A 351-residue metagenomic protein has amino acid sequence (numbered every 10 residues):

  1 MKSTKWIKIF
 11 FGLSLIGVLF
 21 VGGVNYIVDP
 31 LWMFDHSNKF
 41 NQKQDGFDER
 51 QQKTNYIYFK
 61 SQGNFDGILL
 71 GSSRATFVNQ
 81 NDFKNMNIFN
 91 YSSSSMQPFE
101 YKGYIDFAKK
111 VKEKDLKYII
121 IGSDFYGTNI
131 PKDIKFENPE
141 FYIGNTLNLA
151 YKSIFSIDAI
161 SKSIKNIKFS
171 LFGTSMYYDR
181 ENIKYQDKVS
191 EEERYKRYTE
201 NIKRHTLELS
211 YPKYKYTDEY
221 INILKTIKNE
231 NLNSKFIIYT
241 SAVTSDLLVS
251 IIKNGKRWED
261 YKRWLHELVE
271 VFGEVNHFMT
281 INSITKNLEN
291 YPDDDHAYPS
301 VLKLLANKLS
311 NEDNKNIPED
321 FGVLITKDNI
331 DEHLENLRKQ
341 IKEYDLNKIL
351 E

Functional and structural regions predicted by a protein language model:
K8-Y26: Hydrophobic membrane-insertion alpha-helices, especially the h-region of bacterial N-terminal signal peptides
V28-Q51: Alpha-helical transmembrane signal-anchor/signal-peptide segments
Q44-L69: Short extracytoplasmic
D66-K152: Membrane-embedded segments
Y101-I105, Y214-L224, N254-L268: Well-ordered, non-membrane alpha-helical segments in soluble/globular domains
S123, K132, F136-N233, F321-E351: Secreted/periplasmic serine-hydrolase-like ester/acetyl group-modifying domain
K228-K253: Active-site segments of SGNH/GDSL-like serine hydrolases that catalyze O-acetyl group transfer/hydrolysis on lipids
R263-E351: C-terminal regions of proteins
